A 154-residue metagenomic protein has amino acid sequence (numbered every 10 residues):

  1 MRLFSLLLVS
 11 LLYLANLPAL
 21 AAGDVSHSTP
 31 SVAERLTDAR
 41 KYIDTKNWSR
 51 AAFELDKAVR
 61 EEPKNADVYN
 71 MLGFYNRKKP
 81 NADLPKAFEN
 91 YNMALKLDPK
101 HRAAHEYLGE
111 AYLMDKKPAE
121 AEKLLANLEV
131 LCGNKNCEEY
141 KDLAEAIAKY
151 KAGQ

Functional and structural regions predicted by a protein language model:
L7, L20-A33, E122-Q154: Terminal, low-structured helical/coil segments at or just beyond the last alpha-helical repeat
P30-R60: Alpha-helical segment of the N-proximal tetratricopeptide repeat
V32, A66-D67, R102-A103, N136: Helix-start (N-cap) detector for alpha-helical repeat units in TPR-like alpha-solenoids, especially tetratricopeptide
T45-F53, P80-M93, K116-L124: Structural signature of tandem alpha-helical TPR/SEL1-like repeats, specifically the intra-repeat loop/turn
A58, M93-A94, N127-L128: Canonical positions in the second alpha-helix
M71-L72, Y107, L143-A146: Canonical tetratricopeptide repeat
